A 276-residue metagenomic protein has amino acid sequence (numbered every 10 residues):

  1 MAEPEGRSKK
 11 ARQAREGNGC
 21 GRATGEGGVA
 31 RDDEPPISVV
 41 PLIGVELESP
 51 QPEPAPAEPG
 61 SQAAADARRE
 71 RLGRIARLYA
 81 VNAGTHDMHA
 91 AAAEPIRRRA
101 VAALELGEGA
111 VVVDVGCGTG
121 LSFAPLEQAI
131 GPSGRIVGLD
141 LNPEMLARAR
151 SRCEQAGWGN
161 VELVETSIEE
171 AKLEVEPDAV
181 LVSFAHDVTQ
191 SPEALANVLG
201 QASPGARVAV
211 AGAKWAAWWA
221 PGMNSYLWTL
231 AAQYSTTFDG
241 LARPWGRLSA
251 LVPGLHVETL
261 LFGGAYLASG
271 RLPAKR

Functional and structural regions predicted by a protein language model:
C20, V40-G44, E48-E105, L121 (+1 more regions): Conserved class I S-adenosyl-L-methionine
D66, V210-L261: C-terminal alpha-helical "lid/dimerization" subdomain adjacent to the S-adenosyl-L-methionine
V113-V115, T119-E170: Class I SAM-dependent methyltransferase SAM/SAH-binding core
G131, T189-Q190, A202-S203: Helix-to-beta-strand junctions that scaffold the AdoMet/dcAdoMet cofactor pocket in Class I SAM-dependent enzymes
E169-V180: A short acidic, Gly/Pro-enriched loop at the edge of an enzyme's catalytic core that lines a small-molecule cofactor
V182-H186: Residues lining the SAM
V188-V198: A short, conserved alpha-helix within the catalytic core of class I
P253-R276: Core SAM-dependent methyltransferase catalytic element
